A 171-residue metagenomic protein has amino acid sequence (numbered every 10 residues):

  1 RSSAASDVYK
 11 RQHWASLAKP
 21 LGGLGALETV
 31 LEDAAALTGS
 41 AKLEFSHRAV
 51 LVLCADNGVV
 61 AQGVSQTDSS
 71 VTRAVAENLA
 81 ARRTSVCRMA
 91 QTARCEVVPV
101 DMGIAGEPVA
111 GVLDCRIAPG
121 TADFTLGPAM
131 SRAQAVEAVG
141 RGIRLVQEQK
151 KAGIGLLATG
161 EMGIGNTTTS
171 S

Functional and structural regions predicted by a protein language model:
R1-A5, Y9: Single conserved hydrophobic/aromatic residue that forms the stacking wall/gate of nucleotide- or nucleobase-binding
K10-L43: An N-cap/entry alpha-helix motif that binds or orients negatively charged groups
H13-A15, T67-S70, R116-M130: Gly-rich Lys/Arg/Thr-decorated short loops/hinges at beta-loop-alpha junctions or inter-strand turns that position
T38-S46, E148-A152: Solvent-exposed alpha-helices and their adjacent loops that cap or buttress functional pockets in soluble metabolic
E44-P108: Active-site cofactor/substrate anionic-group-binding motifs, chiefly glycine- and Lys/Arg-rich phosphate-binding loops
V109-R116: C-terminal binding/interaction regions
G120-T121, L126-T167: Glycine-rich, mobile lid/loop segments that gate access to catalytic sites or pores
S171: Catalytic-site microenvironment of enzymes that process N-acetyl-hexosamine-containing cell-wall polysaccharides
